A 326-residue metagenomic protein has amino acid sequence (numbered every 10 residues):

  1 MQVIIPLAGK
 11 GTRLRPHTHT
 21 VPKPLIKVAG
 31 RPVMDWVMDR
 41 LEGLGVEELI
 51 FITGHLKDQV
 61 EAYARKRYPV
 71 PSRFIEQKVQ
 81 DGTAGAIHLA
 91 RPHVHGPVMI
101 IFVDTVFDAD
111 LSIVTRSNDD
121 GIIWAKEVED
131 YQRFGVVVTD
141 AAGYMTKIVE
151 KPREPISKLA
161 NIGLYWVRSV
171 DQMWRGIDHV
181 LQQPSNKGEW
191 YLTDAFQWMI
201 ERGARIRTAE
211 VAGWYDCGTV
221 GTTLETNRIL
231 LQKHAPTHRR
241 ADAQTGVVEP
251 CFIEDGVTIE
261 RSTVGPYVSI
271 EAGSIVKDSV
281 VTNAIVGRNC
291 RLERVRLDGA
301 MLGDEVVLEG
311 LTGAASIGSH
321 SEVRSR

Functional and structural regions predicted by a protein language model:
Q2-I5, R13, I26-K27, R31-V103 (+4 more regions): Conserved N-terminal catalytic core of the sugar/cofactor nucleotidyltransferase
G9, D104, E127, T219: Active-site glycine-centered loops adjacent to acidic/histidine catalytic or metal-binding residues that shape
G11-P16, Q132: Short N-terminal binding/cap micro-motifs at the start of the first secondary-structure element
P24, P71-R73, Y144, R205-R207: Conserved beta-strand segments of alpha/beta enzyme cores
L25, V137-T139, T208: A structural signal for short hydrophobic beta-strand segments in well-ordered beta-sheet cores
I50-G54, A125, I285, M301: Short internal beta-strands
F107-Q182: Conserved core of the sugar-phosphate nucleotidyltransferase
H179-R326: Left-handed beta-helix
